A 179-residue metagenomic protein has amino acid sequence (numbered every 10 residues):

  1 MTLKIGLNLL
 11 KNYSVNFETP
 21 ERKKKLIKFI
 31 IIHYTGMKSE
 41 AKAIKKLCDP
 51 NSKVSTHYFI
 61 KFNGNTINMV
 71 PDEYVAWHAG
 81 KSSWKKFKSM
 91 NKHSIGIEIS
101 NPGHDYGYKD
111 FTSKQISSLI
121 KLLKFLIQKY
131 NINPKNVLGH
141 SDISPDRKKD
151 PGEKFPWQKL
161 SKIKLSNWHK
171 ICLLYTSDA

Functional and structural regions predicted by a protein language model:
T2-N131, K135: Active-site-adjacent loop/helix surface patches within enzyme catalytic domains that shape the substrate-binding cleft
M90-H93, D150, S161: Short amphipathic alpha-helical patches
I132-R147: Acidic/histidine-rich, metal-coordinating catalytic segments
R147-F155: Short glycine/threonine-rich loop-to-helix capping motif typified by GTGT followed within a few residues by an Asp-Pro
K154-L173: Acidic, His- and aromatic-enriched active-site or binding-groove loops in soluble protein domains that engage sugars
Y175-A179: Conserved small/polar residues in nucleotide/adenosyl-binding loops
